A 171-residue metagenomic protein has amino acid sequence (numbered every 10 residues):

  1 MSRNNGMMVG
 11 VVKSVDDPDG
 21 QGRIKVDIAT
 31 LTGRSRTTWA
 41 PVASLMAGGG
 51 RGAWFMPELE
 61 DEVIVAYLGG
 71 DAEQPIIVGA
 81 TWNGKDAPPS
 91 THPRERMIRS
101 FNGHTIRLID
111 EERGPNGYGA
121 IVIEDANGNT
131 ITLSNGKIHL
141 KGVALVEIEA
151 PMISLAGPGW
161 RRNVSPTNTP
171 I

Functional and structural regions predicted by a protein language model:
M1-S2, S14: Acidic, low-complexity/disordered segments
N4, V9, W54-V63, Y67-I171: Right-handed beta-helix
S14-D16, G79: A residue-level detector for short acidic-glycine micro-motifs
D16, T30, Y67-G69: Non-cytosolic beta-sheet module surface loops
D19-D27: Short aromatic-glycine-enriched beta-strand elements
D27-A29, A43-L45, F101-N102: A structural micro-motif recognizing beta-strand termini and the immediately following turn/loop segments
D27-A40, E60-I64: Catalytic cores of peptidoglycan-degrading enzymes
R34-W54: Beta-strand/loop nucleic-acid-binding surfaces
